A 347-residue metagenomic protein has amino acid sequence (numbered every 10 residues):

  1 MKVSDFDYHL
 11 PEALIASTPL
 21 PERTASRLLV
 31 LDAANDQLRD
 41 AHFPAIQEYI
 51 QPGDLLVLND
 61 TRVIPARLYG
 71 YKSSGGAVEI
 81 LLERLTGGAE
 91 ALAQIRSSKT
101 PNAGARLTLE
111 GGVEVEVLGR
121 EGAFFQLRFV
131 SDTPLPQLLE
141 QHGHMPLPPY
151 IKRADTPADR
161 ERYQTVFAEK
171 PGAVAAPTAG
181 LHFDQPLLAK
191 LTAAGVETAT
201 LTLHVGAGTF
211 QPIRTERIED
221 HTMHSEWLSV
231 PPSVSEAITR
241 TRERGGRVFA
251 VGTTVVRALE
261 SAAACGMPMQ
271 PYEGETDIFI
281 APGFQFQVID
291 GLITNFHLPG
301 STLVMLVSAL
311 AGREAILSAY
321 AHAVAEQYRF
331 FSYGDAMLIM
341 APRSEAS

Functional and structural regions predicted by a protein language model:
M1-S347: Surface-exposed, charge/polar-rich loops and edge strands
